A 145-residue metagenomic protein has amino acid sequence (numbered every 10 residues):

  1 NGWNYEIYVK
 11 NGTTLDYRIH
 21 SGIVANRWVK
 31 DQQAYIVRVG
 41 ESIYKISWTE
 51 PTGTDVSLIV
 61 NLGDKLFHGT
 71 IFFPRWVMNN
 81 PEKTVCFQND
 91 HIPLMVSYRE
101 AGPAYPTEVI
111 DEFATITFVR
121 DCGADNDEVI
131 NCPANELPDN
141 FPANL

Functional and structural regions predicted by a protein language model:
N1, Y17-S21, I46-E50: Short beta-strand segments that buttress and anchor functional surface loops
N1-N4, L145: Tryptophan-anchored aromatic micro-motifs
N4-R38: N-terminal glycine/threonine-rich, aromatic-flanked beta-hairpin/loop signature
T13-D16, I43-Y44, K65-F67: Hydrophobic residues embedded in beta-strands of well-ordered beta-sheets
V24-L62: Contiguous, well-ordered beta-strand patches that form the walls/edges of small beta-barrel/beta-sandwich domains
S47-L145: Beta-sheet ligand-binding and adhesion/scaffold domains
